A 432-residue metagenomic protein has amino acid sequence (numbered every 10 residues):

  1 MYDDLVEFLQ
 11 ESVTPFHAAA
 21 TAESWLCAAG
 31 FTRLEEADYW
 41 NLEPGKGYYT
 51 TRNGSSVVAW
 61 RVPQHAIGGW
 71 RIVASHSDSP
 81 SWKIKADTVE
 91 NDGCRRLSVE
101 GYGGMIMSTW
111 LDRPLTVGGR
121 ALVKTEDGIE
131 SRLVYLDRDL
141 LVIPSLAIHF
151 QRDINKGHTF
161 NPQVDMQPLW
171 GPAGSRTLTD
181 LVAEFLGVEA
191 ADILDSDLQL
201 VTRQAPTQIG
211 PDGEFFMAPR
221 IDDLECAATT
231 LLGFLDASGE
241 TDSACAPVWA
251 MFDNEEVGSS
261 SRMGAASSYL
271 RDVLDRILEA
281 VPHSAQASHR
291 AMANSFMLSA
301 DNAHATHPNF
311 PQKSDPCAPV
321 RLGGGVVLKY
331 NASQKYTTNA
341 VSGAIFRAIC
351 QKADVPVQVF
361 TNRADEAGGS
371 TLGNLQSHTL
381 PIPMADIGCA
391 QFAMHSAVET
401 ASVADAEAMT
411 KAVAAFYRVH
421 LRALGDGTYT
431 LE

Functional and structural regions predicted by a protein language model:
M1-E432: N-terminal hydrophobic/helix-forming segments and targeting peptides
